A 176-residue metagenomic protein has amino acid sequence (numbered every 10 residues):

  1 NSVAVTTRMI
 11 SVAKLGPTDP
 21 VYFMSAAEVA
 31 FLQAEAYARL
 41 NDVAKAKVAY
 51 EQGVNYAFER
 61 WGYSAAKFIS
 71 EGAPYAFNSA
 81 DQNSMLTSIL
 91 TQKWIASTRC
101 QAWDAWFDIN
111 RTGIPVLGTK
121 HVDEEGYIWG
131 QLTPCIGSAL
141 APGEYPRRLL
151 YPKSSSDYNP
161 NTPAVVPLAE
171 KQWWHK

Functional and structural regions predicted by a protein language model:
N1-K176: Acidic/polar-rich alpha-helix caps and helix-coil junctions
